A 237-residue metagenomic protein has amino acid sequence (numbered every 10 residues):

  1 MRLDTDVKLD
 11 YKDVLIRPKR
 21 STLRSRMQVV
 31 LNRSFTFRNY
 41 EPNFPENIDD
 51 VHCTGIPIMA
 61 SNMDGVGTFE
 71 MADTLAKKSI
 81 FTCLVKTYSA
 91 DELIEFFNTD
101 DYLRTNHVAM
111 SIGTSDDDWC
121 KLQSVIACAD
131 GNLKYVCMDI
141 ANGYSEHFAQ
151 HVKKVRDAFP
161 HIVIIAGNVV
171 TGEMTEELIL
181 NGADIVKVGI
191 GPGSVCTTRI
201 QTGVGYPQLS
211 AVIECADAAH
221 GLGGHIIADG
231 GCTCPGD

Functional and structural regions predicted by a protein language model:
M1-I58: An N-cap/entry alpha-helix motif that binds or orients negatively charged groups
M1-L3, K8, V14, G67-F81 (+1 more regions): Alpha/beta enzyme core
N62-G65: A structural micro-motif recognizing beta-strand termini and the immediately following turn/loop segments
